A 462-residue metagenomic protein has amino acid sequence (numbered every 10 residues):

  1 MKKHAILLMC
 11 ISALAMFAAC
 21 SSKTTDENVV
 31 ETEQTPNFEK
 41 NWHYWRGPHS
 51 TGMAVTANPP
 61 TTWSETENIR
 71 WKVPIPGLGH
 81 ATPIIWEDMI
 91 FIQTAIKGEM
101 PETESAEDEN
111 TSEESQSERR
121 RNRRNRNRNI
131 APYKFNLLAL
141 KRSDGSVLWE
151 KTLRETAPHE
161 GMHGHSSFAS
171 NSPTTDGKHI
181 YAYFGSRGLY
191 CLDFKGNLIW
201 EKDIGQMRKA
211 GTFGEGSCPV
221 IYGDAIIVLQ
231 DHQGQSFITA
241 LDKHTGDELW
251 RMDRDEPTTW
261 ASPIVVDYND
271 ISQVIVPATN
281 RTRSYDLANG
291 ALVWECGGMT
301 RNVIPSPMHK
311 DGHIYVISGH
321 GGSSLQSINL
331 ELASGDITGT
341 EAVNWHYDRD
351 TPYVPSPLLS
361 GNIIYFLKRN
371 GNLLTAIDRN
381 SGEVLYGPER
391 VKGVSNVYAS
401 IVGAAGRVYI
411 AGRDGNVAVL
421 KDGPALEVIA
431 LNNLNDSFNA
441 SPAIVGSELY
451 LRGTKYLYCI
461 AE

Functional and structural regions predicted by a protein language model:
M1-L8: Bacterial N-terminal signal peptides that target proteins for export
L8-M9, G52: A periodicity- and composition-biased signal for non-globular, repetitive helical segments
M16-A19: C-terminal motif of bacterial Sec signal peptides marking the signal peptidase cleavage site
S21-E462: Noncatalytic, solvent-exposed loop/strand surfaces of beta-propeller-type extracellular/periplasmic domains
